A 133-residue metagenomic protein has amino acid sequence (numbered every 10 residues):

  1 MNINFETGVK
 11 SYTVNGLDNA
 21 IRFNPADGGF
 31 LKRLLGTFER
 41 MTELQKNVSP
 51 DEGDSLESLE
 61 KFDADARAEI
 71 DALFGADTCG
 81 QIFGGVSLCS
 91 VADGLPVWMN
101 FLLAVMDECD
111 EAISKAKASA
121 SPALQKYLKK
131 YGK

Functional and structural regions predicted by a protein language model:
M1-L56: Short N-terminal mixed-charge amphipathic segments
T13-G16, A20, V48-S49, K61 (+3 more regions): Generic signal for short, ordered secondary-structure residues within or immediately flanking folded domains
L44, G75-G80: Short acidic, glycine/tyrosine-flanked loop/strand segments centered on an H-E-D-like triad
E57-E60, G132: Compositionally biased, non-globular sequence tracts
F62-R67, L102: Short amphipathic alpha-helical coiled-coil/interface segments
T78-K133: C-terminal charged interaction modules
